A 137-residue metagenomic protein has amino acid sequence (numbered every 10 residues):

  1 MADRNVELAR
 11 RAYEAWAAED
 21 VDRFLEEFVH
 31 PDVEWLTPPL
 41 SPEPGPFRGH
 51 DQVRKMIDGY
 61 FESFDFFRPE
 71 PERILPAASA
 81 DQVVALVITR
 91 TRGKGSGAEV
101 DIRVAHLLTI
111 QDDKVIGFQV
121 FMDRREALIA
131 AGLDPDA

Functional and structural regions predicted by a protein language model:
M1-A137: C-terminal and inter-domain tail/linker signature
